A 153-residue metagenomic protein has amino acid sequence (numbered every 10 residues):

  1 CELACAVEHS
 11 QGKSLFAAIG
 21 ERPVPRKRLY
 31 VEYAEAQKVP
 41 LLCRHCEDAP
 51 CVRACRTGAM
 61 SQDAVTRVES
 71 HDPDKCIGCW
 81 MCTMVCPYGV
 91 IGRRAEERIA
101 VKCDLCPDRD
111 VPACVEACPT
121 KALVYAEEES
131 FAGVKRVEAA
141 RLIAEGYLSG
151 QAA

Functional and structural regions predicted by a protein language model:
E2-V7: N-terminal signal-anchor transmembrane alpha helix
Q11-R53, P73-A153: Flanking helices and flexible, charged tails adjoining ferredoxin-like Fe-S electron-transfer domains in multi-subunit
H45-A59, D63, V68: Ordered, amphipathic secondary-structure segments that act as subunit-interaction surfaces in large macromolecular
